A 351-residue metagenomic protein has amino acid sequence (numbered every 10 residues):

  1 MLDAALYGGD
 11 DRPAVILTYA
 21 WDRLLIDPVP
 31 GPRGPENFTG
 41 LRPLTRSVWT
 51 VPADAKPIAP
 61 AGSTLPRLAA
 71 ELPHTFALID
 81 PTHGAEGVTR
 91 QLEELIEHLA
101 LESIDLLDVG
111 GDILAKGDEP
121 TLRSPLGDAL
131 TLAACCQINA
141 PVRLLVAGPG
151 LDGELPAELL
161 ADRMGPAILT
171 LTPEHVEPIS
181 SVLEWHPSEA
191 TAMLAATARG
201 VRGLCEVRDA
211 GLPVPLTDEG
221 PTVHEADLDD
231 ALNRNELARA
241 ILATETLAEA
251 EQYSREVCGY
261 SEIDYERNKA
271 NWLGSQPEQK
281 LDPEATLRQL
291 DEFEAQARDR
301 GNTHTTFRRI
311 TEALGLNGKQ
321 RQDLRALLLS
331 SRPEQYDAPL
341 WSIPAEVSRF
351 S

Functional and structural regions predicted by a protein language model:
M1-V15, D128-Q137: Histidine-anchored nucleotide/phosphate-binding helix
G8-D11, L25-P32, R90-E93, E97 (+1 more regions): Non-transmembrane, aqueous-exposed alpha-helical and coiled segments at domain scale
D11-L78: Glycine-rich nucleotide/cofactor/substrate-binding loop typically near the N-terminus or early in the first domain
I26-P32, A115-P120, E154-L159: Short acidic, glycine/serine/threonine-rich loops at helix termini
P35-I58, R163-A190: A glycine-rich helix N-cap at a beta->alpha junction
L72-C135: Internal, conserved structured core segments that host functional sites
L144-V146, G150-A161: Glycine-rich, charge-decorated loop segments at or immediately adjacent to ligand/cofactor-binding or catalytic sites
A195-S351: C-terminal accessory domains and tails appended to enzymatic cores
